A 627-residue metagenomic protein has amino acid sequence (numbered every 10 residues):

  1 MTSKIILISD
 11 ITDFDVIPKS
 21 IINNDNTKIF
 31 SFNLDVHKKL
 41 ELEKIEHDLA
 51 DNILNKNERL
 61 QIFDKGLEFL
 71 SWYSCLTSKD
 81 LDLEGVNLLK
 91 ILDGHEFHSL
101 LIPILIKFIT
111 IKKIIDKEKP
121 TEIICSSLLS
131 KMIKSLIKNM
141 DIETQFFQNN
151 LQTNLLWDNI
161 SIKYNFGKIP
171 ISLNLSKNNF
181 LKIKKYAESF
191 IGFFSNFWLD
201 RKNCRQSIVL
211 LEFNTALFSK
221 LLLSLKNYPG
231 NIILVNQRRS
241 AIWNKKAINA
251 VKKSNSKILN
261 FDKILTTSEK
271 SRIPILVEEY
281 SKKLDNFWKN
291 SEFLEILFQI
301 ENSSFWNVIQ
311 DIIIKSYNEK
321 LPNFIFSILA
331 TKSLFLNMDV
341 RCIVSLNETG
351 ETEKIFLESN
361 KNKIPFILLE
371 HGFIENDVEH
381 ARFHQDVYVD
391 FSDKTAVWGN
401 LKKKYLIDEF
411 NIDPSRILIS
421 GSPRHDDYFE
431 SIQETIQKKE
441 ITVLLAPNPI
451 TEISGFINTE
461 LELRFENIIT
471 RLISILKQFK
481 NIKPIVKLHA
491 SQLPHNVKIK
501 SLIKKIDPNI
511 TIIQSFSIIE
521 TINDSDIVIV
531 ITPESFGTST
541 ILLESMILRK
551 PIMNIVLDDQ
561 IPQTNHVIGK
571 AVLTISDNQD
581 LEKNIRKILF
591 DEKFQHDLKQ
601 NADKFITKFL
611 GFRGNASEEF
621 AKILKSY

Functional and structural regions predicted by a protein language model:
M1-Y627: Catalytic-core helical/loop segments in enzymes performing group transfer/polymerization on anionic/lipid-linked
